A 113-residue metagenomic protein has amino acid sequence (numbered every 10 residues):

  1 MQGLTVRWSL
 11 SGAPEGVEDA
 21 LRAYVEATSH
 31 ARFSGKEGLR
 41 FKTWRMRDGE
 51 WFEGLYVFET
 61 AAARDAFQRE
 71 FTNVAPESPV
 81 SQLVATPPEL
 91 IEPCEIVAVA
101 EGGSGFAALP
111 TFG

Functional and structural regions predicted by a protein language model:
M1-W51, A61-R69, T86-G113: Short S/T/G/P-rich N-terminal loop/turn motif that feeds into the first structured element of a domain
V74-Q82: A common structural junction motif
